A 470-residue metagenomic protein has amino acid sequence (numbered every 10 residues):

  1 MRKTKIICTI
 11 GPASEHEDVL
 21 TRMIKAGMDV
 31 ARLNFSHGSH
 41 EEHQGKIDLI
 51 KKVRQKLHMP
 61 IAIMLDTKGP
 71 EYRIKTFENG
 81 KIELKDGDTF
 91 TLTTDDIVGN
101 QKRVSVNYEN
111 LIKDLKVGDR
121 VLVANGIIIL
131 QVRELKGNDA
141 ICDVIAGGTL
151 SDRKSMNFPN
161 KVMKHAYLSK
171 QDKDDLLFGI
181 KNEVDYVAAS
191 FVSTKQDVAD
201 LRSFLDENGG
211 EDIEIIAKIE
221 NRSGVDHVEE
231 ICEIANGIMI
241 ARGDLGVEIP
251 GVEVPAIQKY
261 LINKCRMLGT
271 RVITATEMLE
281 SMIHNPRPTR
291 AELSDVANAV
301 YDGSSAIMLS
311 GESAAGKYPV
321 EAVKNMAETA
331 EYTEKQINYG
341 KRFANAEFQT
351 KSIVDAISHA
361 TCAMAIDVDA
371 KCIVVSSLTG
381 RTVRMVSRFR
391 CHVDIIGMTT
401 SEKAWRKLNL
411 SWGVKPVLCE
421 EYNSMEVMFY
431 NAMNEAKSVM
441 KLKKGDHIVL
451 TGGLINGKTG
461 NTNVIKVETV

Functional and structural regions predicted by a protein language model:
M1-V470: Non-catalytic helical/linker scaffolds that mediate oligomerization, partner binding, and domain coupling around large
